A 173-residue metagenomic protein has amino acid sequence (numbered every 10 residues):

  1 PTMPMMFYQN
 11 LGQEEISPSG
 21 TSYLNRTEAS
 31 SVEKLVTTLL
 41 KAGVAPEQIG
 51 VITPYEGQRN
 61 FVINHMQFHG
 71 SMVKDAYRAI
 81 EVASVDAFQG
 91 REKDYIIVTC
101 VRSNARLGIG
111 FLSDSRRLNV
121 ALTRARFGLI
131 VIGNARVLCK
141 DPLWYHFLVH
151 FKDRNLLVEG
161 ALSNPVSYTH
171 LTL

Functional and structural regions predicted by a protein language model:
P1-Y55, R59: Conserved helicase/translocase motor-coupling segment
T2, M66, L107-L171: Helicase C-terminal subdomain and adjacent C-terminal extension
M6-Y8, A83, I96-I97, I130-I132: Hydrophobic/aromatic beta-strand patches that form the interior of the parallel beta-sheet core in alpha/beta enzyme
A29, E33, V82, Y95 (+1 more regions): Amphipathic alpha-helical transducer elements in NTP-driven molecular machines
P46, P54-A76: Conserved helicase motor "Helicase C" RecA-like lobe of SF1/SF2 P-loop NTPases
E56-Q58, F88, R102-A105, A135-C139: Conserved nucleotide-binding/hydrolysis micro-motifs of P-loop NTPases
V85-K93: Conserved motor-coupling elements within RecA-like helicase/translocase cores
K93-V101: A short beta-strand element within the Helicase C-terminal
